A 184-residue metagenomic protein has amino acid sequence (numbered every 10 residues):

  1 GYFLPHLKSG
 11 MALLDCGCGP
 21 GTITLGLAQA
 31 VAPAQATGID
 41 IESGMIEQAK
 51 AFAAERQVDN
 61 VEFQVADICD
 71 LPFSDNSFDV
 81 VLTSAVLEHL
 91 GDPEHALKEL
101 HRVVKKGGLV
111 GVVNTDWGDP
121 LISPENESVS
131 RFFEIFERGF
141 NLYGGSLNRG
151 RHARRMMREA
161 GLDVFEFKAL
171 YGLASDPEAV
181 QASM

Functional and structural regions predicted by a protein language model:
Y2-K8, Q29, L71: Glycine-rich helix-loop-beta junction characteristic of Rossmann-like nucleotide cofactor-binding loops
L4, L25-A28, L97-H101: A structural alpha-helix within SAM-dependent methyltransferase catalytic domains
A12-C16, P20-D70: Class I SAM-dependent methyltransferase SAM/SAH-binding core
C69-V80: A short acidic, Gly/Pro-enriched loop at the edge of an enzyme's catalytic core that lines a small-molecule cofactor
D79-D92: A short SAM/SAH-binding and catalytic strip from SAM-dependent methyltransferases
E94-L109: A short glycine-rich, Lys/Arg-flanked "PGG" loop and its adjoining helix->strand segment in the class I
G111-A179: Conserved catalytic/acceptor-binding region of the Class I
